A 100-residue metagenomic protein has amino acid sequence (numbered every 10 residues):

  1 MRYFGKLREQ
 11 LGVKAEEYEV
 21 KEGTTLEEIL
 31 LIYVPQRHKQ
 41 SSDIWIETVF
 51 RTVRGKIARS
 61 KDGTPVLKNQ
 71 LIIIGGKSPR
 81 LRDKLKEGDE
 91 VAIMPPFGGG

Functional and structural regions predicted by a protein language model:
M1-G99: Ubiquitin-like/PB1-type beta-grasp interaction modules and other compact soluble beta-rich domains
